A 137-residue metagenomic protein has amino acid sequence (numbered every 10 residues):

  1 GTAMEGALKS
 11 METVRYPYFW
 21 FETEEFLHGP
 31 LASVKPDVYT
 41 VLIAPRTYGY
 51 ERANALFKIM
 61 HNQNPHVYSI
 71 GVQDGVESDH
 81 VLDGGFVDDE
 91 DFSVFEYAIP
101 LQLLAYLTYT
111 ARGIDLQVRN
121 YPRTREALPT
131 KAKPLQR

Functional and structural regions predicted by a protein language model:
G1-R137: A SIS-like phosphosugar-recognition module
